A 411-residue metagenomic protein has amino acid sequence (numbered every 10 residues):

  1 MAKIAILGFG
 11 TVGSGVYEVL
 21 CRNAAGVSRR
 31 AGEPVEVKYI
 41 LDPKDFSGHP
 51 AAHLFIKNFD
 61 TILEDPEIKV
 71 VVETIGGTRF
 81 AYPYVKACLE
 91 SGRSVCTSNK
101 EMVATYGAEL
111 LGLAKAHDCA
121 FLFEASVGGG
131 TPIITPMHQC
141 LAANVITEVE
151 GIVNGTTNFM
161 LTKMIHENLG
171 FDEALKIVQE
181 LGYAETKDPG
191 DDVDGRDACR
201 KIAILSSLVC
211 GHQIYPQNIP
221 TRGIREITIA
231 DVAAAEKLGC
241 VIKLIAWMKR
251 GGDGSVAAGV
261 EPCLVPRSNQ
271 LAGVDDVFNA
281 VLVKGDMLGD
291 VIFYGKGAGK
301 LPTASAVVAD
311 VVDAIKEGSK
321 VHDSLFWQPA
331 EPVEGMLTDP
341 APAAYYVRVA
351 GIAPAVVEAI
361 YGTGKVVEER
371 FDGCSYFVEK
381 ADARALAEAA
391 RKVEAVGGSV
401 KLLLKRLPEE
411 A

Functional and structural regions predicted by a protein language model:
M1-S91: N-terminal glycine-/serine-/threonine-rich beta1-alpha1-beta2 phosphate-ribose binding loop of Rossmann-like
L7, T11, G15, V35 (+16 more regions): Conserved active-site and cofactor/substrate-binding residues in soluble primary-metabolism enzymes
I68, K115-D197, I204: Rossmann-like NAD(P)H-binding beta-loop-alpha module
A81-A87, S91, K100-H138: Rossmann-fold NAD(P)-binding glycine/threonine-rich loop
S94-C96: A short hydrophobic/small-residue beta-strand
I146-E150, N158-L161, I165, Y183-G190 (+3 more regions): Catalytic, metal-anchored helix/loop core of enzyme active sites in primary metabolism
E173-G273, F278-A280: Substrate-binding/catalytic subdomain of NAD(P)-dependent oxidoreductase enzymes
V311-A411: A conserved regulatory-domain signal marking ACT and ACT-like small-molecule sensing domains and adjacent regulatory
